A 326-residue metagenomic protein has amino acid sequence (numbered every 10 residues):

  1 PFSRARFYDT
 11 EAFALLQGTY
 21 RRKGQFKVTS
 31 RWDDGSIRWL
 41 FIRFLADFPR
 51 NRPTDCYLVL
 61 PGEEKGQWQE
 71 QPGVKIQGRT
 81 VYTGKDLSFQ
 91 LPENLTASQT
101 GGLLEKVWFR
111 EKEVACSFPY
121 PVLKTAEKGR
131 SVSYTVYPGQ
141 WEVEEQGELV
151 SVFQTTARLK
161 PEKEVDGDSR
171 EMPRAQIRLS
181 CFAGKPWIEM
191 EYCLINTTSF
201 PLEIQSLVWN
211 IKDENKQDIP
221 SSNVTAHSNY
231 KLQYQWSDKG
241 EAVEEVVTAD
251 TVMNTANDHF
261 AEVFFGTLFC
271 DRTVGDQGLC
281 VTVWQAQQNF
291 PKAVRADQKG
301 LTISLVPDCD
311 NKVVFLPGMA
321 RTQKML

Functional and structural regions predicted by a protein language model:
P1-R4, N196-T198: Short amphipathic, basic-aromatic surface patches that mediate peripheral association with negatively charged
F2-R22, W209-H227: Solvent-exposed beta-hairpin/edge-strand motifs
R6-Y8, G73-K75, M172-R174: Short solvent-exposed loop/turn micro-motifs enriched in small/polar/acidic residues
T10-L40, V294-L305: Solvent-exposed beta-strand/loop surfaces of large extracellular or lumenal domains
F13, T54-L58, R321: Generic structural signal for buried aliphatic residues
W39-P49, G78-L326: Beta-strand/loop-rich accessory regions of lumenal/periplasmic or secreted enzymes, predominantly carbohydrate-active
D47-W68: Surface-exposed interaction regions enriched in Ser/Thr/Asp/Glu that occur as long low-complexity tracts or repetitive
G62-L87: Terminal connector regions
